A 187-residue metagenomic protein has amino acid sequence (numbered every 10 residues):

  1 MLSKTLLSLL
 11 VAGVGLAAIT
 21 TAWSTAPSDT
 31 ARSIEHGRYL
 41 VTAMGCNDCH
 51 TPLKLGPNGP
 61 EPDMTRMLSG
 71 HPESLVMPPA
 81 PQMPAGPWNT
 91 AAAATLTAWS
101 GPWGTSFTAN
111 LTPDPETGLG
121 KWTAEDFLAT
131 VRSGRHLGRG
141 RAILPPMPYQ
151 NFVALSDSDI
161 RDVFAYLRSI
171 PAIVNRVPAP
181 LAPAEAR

Functional and structural regions predicted by a protein language model:
M1-T5: Positively charged n-region of N-terminal signal peptides that target proteins for export
S8-A18: Bacterial N-terminal signal peptides
A18-S24: Juxtamembrane cytosolic interface motif at the C-terminal end of transmembrane helices
S24-T42, L55-N58, T117: Electrostatic cytochrome c docking/interface patches
G37, A43-L53, F127, V163 (+1 more regions): The canonical Cys-X-X-Cys-His
D48-P52, R139-L144, V174-L181: Surface-exposed patches in mature extracellular/periplasmic domains of secreted proteins
L55-A129, I143-S156, E185-R187: Gly/Gly-Pro-rich "capping" loops immediately C-terminal to redox-active cysteine motifs in periplasmic/lumenal
K121-L137, Y149-P178: C-terminal capping alpha-helices of c-type cytochrome domains
